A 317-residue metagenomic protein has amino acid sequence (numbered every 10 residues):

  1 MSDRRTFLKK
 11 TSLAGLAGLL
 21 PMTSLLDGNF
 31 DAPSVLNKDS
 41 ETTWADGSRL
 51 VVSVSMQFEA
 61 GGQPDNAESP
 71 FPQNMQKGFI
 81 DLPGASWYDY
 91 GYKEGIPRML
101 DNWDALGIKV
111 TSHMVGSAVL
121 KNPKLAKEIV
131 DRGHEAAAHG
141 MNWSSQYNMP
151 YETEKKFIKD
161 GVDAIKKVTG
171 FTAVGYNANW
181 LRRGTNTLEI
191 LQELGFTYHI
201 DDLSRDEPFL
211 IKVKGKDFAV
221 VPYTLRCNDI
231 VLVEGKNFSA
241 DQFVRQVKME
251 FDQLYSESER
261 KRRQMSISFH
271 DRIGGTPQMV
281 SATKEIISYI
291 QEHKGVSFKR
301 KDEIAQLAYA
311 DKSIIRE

Functional and structural regions predicted by a protein language model:
M1-L8: Twin-arginine (Tat) signal peptide motif
L8-D27: N-terminal export signals
D31-D46, K159, D163-R260, I315: Active-site-adjacent pocket scaffolds in enzyme catalytic domains
S34-W87: N-terminal regions that are enriched for targeting/export leaders and immediately downstream pro/stem segments
V35, Y198, L210, K248-E317: C-terminal domain-boundary segment and adjacent tail
V52-V54, A136, S297: Residue-level marker for buried hydrophobic side chains located in beta-strands that build the well-ordered beta-sheet
G78-I80, P97, D104-T185, P208 (+3 more regions): Metal-dependent polysaccharide deacetylase catalytic core of the NodB/CE4 family, i.e., the active-site-bearing domain
M149-F157, F238-Q242, Q278, A282: Alpha-helix N-cap and loop-to-helix initiation/capping positions
